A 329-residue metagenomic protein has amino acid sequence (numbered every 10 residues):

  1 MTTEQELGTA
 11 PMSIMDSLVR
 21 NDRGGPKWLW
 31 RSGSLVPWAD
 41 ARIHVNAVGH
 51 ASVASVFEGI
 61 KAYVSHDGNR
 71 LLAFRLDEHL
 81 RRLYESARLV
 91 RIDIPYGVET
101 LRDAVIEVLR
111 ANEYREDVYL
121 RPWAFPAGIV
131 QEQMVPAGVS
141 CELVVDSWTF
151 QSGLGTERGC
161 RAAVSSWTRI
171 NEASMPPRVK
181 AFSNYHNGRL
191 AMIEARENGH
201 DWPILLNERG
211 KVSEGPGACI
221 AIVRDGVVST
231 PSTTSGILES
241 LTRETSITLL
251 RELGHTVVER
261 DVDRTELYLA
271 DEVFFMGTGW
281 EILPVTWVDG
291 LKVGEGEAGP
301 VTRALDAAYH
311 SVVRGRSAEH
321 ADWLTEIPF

Functional and structural regions predicted by a protein language model:
M1-Y96, T100-E107, Q131-F329: Helix-start/capping segments and mature chain N-termini
D117-A124: ATP-grasp fold ATP-binding core
F125-V130: Short, internal active-site loops enriched in acidic
